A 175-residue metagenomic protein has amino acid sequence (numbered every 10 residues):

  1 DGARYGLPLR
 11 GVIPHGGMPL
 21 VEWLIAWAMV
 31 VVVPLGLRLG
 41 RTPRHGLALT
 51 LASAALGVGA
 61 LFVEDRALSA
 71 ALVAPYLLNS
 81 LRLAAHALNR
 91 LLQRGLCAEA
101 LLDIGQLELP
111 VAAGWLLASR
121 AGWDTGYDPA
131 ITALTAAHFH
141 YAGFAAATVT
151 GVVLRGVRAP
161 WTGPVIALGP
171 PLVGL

Functional and structural regions predicted by a protein language model:
D1-L175: Hydrophobic alpha-helical transmembrane segments of multi-pass integral membrane proteins
